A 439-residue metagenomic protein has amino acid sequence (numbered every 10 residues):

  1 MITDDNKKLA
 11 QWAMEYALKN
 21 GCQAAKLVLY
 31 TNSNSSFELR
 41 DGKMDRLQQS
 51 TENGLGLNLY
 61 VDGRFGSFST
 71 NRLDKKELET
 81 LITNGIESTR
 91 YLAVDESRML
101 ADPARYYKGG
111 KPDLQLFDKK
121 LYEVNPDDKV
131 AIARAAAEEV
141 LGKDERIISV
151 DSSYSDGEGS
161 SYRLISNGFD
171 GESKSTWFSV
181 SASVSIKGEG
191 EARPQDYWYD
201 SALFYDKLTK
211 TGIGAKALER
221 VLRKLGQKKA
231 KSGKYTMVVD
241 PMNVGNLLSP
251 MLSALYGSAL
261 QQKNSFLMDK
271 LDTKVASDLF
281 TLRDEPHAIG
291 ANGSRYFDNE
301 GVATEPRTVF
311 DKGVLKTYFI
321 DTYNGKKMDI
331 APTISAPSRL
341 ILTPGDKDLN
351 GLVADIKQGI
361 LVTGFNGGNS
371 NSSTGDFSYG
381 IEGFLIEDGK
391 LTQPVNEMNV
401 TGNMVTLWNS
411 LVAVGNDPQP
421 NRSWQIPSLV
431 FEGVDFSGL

Functional and structural regions predicted by a protein language model:
M1-R295, V302, D311-K312, S338 (+3 more regions): Active-site bordering "gate/hinge" segments that shape substrate access to catalytic or cofactor-binding pockets
K270-L439: Dual-mode signal for accessory low-complexity, basic/Gly-rich regions
